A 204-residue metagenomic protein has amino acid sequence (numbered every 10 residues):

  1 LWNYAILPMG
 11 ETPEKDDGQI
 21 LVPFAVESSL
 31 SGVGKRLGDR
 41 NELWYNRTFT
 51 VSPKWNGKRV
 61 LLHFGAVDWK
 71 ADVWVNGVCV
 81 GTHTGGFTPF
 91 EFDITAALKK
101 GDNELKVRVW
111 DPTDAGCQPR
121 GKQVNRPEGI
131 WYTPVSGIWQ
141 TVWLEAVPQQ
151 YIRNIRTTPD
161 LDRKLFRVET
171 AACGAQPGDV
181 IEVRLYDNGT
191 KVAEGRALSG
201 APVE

Functional and structural regions predicted by a protein language model:
L1, V142, I155-T157: Generic beta-strand hydrophobic packing signal
L1-L21: Predominantly extracellular/luminal regions of secreted and cell-surface proteins, especially disulfide-bonded
A5-M9, K35-I152, A175, N188-V192 (+1 more regions): Accessory beta-strand-rich segments of carbohydrate-active enzymes
I20, L62, L105-V107, V168 (+1 more regions): Hydrophobic beta-strand residues in large extracellular and virion-surface proteins
L21-L30: Solvent-exposed edge beta-strands and adjacent loop segments that serve as assembly or binding interfaces
V75, L165-L198, V203-E204: Beta-strand-rich binding/interaction modules
G86, T158-K164, S199-A201: Ser/Thr- and Asn-enriched, surface-exposed coil loops between beta-strands
A146-Q176: Surface beta-strand/loop "capping" patches
